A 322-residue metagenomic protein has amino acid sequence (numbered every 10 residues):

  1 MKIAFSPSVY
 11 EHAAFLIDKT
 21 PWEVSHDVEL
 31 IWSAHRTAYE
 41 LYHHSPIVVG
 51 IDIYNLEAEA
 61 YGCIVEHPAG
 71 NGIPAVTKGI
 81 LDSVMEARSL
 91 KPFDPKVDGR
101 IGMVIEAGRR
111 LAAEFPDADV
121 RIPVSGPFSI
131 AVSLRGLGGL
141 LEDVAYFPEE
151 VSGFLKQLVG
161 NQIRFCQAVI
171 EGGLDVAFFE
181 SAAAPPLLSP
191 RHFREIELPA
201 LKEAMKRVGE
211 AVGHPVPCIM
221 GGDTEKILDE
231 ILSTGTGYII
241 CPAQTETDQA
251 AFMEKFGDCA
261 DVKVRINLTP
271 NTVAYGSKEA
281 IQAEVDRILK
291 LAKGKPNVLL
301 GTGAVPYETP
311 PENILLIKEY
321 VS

Functional and structural regions predicted by a protein language model:
M1-A14, K19-W22, A34, S45 (+1 more regions): Active-site loop segments of alpha/beta catalytic cores
K19-D27, E66: Short, surface-exposed loop/helix-turn segments at secondary-structure junctions that function as lids/hinges flanking
V24-E29, I80-E86, E149, S277: Intrinsic-disorder/low-complexity, polar/charged segments
V24-L56: Segments that shape or occlude catalytic/ligand-binding pockets
I53-L56, G72, S129: A short acidic, glycine/proline-enriched capping/turn motif at secondary-structure boundaries, especially helix N-cap
E57-G70: Glycine-rich loop at the start of a catalytic domain that most often binds anionic cofactors/ligands
I64-V65, V76-L81, V132-L141: Short, flexible, mixed-charge acidic loops at enzyme active sites
G70-R110: A gly/proline- and charged-residue-enriched helix-loop-helix capping module
